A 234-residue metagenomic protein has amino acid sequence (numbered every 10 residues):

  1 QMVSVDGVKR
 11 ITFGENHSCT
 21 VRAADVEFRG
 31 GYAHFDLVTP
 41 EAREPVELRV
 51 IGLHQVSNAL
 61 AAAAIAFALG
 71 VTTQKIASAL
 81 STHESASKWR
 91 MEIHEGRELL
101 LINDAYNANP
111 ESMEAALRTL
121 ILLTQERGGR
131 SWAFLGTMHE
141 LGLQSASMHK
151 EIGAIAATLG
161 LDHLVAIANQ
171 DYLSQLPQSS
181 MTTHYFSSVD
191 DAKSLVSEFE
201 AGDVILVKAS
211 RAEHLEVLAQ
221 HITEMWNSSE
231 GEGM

Functional and structural regions predicted by a protein language model:
Q1-V5: Short regulatory helix/loop adjacent to the ATP-binding pocket of P-loop NTPases
D6-K9, C19, G30-G31, E41-P45 (+2 more regions): ATP-dependent carboxylate-amine ligase
F13-G14: Flexible, Lys/Arg-rich cytosolic regulatory linkers and terminal tails that connect or flank
D36-V38: A generic structural motif
